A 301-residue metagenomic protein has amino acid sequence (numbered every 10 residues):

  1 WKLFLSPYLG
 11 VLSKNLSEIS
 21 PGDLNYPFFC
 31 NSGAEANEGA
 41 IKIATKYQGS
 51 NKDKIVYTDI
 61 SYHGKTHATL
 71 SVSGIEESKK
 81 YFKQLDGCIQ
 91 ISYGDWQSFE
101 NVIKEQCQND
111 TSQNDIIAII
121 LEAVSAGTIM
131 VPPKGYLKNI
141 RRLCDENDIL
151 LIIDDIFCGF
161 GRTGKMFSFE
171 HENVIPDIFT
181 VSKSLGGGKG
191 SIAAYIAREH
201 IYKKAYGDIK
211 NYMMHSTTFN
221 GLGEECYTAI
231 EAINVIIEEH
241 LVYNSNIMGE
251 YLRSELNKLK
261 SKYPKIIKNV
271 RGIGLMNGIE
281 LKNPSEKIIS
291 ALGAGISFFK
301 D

Functional and structural regions predicted by a protein language model:
W1-D301: Conserved N-terminal phosphate-binding loop of PLP-dependent enzymes in the Aspartate aminotransferase
